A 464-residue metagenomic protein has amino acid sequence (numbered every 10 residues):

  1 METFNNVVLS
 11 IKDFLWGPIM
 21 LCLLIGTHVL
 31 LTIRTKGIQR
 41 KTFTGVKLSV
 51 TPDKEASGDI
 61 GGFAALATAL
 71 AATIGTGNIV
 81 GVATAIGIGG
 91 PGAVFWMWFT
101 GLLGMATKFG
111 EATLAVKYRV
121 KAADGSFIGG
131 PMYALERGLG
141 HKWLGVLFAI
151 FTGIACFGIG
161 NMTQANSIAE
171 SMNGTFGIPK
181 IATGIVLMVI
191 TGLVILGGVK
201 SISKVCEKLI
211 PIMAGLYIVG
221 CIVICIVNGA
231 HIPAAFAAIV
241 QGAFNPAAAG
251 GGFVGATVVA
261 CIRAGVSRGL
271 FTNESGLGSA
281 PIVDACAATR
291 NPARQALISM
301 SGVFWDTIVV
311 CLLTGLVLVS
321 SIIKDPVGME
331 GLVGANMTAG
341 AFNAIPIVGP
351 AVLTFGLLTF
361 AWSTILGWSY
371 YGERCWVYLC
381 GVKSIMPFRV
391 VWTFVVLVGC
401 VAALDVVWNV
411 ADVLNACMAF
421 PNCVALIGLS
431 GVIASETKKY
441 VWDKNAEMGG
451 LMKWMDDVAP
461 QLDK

Functional and structural regions predicted by a protein language model:
M1-T76, I86-A93, G104, L397 (+1 more regions): N-terminal alpha-helical transmembrane segments of multi-pass membrane transport and channel/translocase proteins
T3-F4, R34-Q39, G77-V82, P91 (+6 more regions): Transmembrane helix-loop junctions in multi-pass membrane proteins
L23-L30, T35-K47, N166-M172, I178-V240 (+3 more regions): Membrane-interface loop-to-helix entry segments
T27-T32, T100-G125, P131-N166, E170-I195 (+2 more regions): Helix-loop-helix module between adjacent transmembrane segments
G37-G61, T84-I86, G90-V94, A106-L139 (+4 more regions): Flexible loop linkers connecting adjacent transmembrane helices in multi-pass alpha-helical membrane transporters
A56-I88, L114-M132, E136-R137, I150-G153 (+2 more regions): Alpha-helical membrane segments and immediately flanking helix-loop junctions that form or couple to the substrate/ion
L103-E111, I185-V199, I210-A230, R263 (+3 more regions): Selective recognition of specific alpha-helical transmembrane segments in multi-pass small-molecule
E111-Y118, A123, G220-A238, P246 (+3 more regions): Extracellular/periplasmic helix-exit of transmembrane alpha-helices
